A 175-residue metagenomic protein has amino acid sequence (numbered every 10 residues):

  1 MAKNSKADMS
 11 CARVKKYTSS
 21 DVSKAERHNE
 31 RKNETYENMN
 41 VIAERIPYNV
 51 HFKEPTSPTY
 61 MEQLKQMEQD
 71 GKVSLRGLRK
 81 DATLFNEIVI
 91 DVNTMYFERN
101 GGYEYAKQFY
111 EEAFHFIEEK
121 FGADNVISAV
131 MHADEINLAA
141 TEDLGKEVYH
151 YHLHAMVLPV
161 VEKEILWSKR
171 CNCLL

Functional and structural regions predicted by a protein language model:
M1-L175: N-terminal nicking endonuclease/strand-transfer module with a His-rich metal-binding environment and a catalytic Tyr
